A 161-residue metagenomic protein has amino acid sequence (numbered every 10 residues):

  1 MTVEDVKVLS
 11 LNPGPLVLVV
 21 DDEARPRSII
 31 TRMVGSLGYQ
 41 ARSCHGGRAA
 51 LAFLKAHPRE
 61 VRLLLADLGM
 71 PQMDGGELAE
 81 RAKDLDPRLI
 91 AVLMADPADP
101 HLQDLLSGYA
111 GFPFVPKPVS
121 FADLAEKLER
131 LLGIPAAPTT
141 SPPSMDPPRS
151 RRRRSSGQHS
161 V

Functional and structural regions predicted by a protein language model:
M1-L18, S28-T31, K55, R59-E60 (+5 more regions): Non-catalytic signal-transmission and effector/linker regions of two-component phosphorelay proteins
E23-R27: Short acidic/polar segment at the start of the alpha1 helix of CheY-like receiver
S43-A52, G75: Helix N-cap/capping motif at the beta->alpha junctions
D67: Active-site residues of response regulator receiver
M70: Receiver (REC) domain active-site loop signature in two-component systems and cognate sites in sensor histidine kinases
G75, L105-V115: As written
M94-D96: Hydrophobic/aromatic residues positioned on beta-strands within the core alpha/beta folds
